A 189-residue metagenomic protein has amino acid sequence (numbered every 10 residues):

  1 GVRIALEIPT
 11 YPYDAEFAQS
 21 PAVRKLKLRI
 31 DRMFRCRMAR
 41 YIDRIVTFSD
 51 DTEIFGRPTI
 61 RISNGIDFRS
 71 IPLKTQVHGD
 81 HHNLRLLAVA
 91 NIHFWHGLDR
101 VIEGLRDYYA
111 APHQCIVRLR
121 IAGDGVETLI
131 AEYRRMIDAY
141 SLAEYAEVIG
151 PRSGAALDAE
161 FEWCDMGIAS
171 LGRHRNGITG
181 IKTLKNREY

Functional and structural regions predicted by a protein language model:
V2, L6, Y11-D14, V23-I45: Membrane-proximal helix-turn-helix segments that form the acceptor-binding/catalytic region of lipid-linked
I45, M166-G167: Hydrophobic acceptor-binding patch used for acceptor engagement in glycosyltransferases
F48, L86-A90, A122, I149 (+1 more regions): Short hydrophobic "strand-cap" motifs at the C-terminus of beta-strands
D51, G65: Carbohydrate-associated surface elements
F68-R85, Y109-Q114: Nucleotide-sugar donor-binding and catalytic loop/hinge architecture of NDP-sugar-dependent glycosyltransferases
V77-L105, R120: Conserved donor-binding/catalytic core segment of Leloir-type glycosyltransferases
H96, A155-E160, G167-E188: Nucleotide-sugar-dependent
G123, A131-A159, W163-M166: Nucleotide-activated donor-binding/catalytic signature segment of Leloir-type glycosyltransferases, i.e., the conserved
